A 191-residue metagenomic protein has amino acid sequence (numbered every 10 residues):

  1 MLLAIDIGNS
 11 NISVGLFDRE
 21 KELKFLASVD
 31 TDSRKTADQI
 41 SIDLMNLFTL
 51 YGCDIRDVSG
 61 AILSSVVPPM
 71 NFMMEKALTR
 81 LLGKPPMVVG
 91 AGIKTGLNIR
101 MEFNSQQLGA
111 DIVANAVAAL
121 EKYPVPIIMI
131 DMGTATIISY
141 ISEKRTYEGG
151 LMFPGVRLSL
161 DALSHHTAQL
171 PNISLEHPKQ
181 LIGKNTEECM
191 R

Functional and structural regions predicted by a protein language model:
L2-D6, I62, I127-D131: Short glycine-aspartate micro-motif
L2-L44, T146-T167: Short glycine-rich, Thr/Ser-proximal phosphate-binding strand/loop in the N-terminal lobe of ATP-dependent enzymes
N11, K35, S64-N71: Glycine-rich phosphate-binding loops at beta-strand->alpha-helix junctions
A27, S33, K179-R191: Adenine-nucleotide phosphate-binding core of ATP-dependent small-molecule kinases
L44-G60: Phosphate/pyrophosphate-binding loops at sites that engage ATP/ADP/AMP, CoA/4′-phosphopantetheine, polyphosphate
I55-V66, P85-M87: Short glycine-rich phosphate-binding loop at a beta-alpha junction
K76, K84-M87, I93, L97-H166: Phosphate-binding/catalytic loop of phosphoryl-transfer enzymes
S164, L170-E187: Active-site pocket-lining segment
